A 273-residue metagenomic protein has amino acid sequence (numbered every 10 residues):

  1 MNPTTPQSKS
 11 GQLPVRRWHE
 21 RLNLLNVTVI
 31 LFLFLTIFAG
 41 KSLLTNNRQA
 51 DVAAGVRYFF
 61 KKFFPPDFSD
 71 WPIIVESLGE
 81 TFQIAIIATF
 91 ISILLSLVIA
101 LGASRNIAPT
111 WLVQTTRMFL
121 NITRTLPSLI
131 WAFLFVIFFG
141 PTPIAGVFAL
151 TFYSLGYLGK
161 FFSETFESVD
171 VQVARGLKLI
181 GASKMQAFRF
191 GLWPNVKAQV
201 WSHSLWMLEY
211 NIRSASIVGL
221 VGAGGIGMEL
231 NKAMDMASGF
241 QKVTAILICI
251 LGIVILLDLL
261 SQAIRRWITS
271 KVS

Functional and structural regions predicted by a protein language model:
M1-F90, V98, G102, T269-S273: N-terminal, non-cleaved signal-anchor transmembrane helix
V75-Q83, T116-T123, E209, N231 (+1 more regions): Alpha-helical membrane-interface segments at transmembrane helix boundaries
L78, F82, I86, F90 (+9 more regions): Residue-level signature of the transmembrane alpha-helical core of multi-pass small-molecule transporters
T89-L97, L101, R105, L129 (+6 more regions): Hydrophobic positions within alpha-helical transmembrane segments of bacterial inner-membrane proteins
I99-A132, F161: Cytoplasmic-entry segments and transmembrane alpha-helices of multi-pass inner-membrane transporters
L120-S154: Generic hydrophobic transmembrane alpha-helix motif, especially the helices
P141-L192, A198-M207, L259-Q262: Membrane-cytosol interface at the C-terminal ends of specific transmembrane alpha-helices in multi-pass membrane
T244-S273: C-terminal transmembrane helix and the adjacent membrane-cytosol boundary/short C-terminal tail of inner/organellar
